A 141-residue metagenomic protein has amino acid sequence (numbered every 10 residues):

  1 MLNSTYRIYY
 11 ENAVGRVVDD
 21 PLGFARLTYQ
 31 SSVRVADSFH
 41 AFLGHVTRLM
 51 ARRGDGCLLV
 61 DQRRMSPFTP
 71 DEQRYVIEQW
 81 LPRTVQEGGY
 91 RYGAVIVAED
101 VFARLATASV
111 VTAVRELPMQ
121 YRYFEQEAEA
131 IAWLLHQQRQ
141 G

Functional and structural regions predicted by a protein language model:
M1-G141: Amphipathic, Lys/Arg-enriched alpha-helical "gate/interface" segment within cytosolic domains that mediates
